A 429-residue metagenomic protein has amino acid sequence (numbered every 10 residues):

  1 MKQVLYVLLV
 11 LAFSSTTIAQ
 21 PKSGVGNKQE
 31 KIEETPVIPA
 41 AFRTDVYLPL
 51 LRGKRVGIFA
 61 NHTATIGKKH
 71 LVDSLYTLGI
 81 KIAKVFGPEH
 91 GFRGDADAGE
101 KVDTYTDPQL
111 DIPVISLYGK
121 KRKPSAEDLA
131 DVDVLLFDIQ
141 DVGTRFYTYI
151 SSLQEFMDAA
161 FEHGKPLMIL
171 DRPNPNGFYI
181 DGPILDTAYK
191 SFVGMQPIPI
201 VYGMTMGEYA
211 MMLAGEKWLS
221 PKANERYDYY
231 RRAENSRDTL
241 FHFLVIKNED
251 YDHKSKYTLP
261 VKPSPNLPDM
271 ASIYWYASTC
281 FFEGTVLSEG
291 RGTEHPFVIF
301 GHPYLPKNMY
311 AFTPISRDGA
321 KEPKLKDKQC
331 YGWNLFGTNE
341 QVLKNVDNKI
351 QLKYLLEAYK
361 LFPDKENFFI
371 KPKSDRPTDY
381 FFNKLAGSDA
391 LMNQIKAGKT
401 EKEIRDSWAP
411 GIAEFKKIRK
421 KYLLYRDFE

Functional and structural regions predicted by a protein language model:
M1-K31: Bacterial Sec-dependent N-terminal signal peptides
A83-E89, L170: Short internal beta-strands
G94-A98, M168-K190: Glycine-rich, charge-decorated loop segments at or immediately adjacent to ligand/cofactor-binding or catalytic sites
V102-V132, T144: Glycine-rich oxoanion-binding loops at beta->alpha junctions
D141-L153: Glycine/threonine-rich flexible loop motifs
K190-Y276: Conserved anion/nucleotide-ligand pocket segment
E234-F241, N248-Q329: Glycine-rich, aromatic-lined ligand/substrate-binding cores of catalytic and carbohydrate-binding domains
P296-S407: Conserved functional hotspot residues or short segments at active or partner-binding sites across diverse domains
